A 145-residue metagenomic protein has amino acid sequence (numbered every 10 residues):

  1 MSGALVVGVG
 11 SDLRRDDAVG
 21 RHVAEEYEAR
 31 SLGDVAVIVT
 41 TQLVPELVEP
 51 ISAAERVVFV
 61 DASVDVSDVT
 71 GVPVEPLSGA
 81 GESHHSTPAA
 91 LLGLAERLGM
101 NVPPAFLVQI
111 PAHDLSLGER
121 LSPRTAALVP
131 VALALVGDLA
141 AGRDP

Functional and structural regions predicted by a protein language model:
M1-A112, E119-V131, L135-P145: N-terminal catalytic or cofactor-binding beta/alpha core of small enzyme domains
